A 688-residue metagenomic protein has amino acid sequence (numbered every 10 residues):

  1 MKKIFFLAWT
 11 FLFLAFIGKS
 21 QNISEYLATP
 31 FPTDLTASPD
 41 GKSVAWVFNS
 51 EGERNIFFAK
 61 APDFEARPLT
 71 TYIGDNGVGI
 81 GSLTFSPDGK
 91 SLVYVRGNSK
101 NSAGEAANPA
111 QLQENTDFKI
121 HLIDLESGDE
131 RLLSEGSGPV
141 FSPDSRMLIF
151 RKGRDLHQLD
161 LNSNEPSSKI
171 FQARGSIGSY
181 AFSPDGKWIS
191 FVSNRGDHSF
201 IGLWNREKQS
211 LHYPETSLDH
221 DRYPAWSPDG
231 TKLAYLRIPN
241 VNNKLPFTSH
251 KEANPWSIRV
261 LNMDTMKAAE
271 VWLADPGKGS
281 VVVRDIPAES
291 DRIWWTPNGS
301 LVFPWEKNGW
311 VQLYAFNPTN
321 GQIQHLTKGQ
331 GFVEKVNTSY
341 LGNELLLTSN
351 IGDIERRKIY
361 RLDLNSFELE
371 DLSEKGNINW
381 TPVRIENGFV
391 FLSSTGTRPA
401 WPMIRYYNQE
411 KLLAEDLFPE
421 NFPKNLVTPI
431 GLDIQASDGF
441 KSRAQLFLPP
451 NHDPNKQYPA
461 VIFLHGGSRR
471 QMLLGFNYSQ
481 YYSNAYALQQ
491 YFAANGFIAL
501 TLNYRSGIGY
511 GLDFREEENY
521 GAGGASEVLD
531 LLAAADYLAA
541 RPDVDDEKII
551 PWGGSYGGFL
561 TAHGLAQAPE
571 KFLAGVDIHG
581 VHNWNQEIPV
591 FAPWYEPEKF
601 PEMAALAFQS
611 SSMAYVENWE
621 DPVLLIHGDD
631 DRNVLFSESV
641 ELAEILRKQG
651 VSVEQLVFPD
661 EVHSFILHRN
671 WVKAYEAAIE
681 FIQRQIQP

Functional and structural regions predicted by a protein language model:
M1-Q21: Bacterial Sec-dependent N-terminal signal peptides
S24-N55: Beta-strand-rich domains and repeat architectures in extracellular enzymes and scaffolds, especially beta-propellers
L35-S43, S82-S91, P139-M147, Y180-W188 (+4 more regions): Blade-terminus and WD-like Trp-Asp/Gly-His loop motifs, strongest in beta-propeller folds
A37, W46, F57, F85 (+16 more regions): Conserved hydrophobic/aromatic "anchor" residues that stabilize well-ordered secondary structure elements
V47-F57, Y72-G79, V95-H121, E130-G138 (+13 more regions): A flexible loop/linker signature enriched in serine peptidases of the S9 family
K60-F64, D124-G128, L161-N164, N205-Q209 (+4 more regions): Short loop/turn segments that connect beta-strands within beta-propeller blades
S290, D371, I378-P688: Serine-hydrolase catalytic core recognition
